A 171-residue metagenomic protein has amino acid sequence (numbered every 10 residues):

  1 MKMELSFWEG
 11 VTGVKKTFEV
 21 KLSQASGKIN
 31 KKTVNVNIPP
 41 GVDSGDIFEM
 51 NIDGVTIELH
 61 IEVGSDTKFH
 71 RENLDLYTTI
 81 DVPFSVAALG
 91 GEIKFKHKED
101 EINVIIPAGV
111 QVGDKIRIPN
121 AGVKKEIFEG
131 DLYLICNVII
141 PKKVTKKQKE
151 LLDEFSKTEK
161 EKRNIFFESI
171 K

Functional and structural regions predicted by a protein language model:
M1-F7, V14-V20, D46-N51: Extracytoplasmic assembly/pore-lining segments of large envelope/extracellular complexes
F7-V11, F69-R71: Short, solvent-exposed beta-strand/turn "edge" segments of beta-rich domains on protein surfaces
V11-G13, A88: Short, surface-exposed loop/turn motifs at beta-strand boundaries within globular domains
V20-S23, I29-K171: Intrinsically disordered, low-complexity linker/assembly segments
